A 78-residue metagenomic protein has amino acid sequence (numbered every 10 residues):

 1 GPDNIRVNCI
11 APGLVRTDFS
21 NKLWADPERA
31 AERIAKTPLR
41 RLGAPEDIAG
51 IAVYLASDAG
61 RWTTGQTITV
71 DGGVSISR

Functional and structural regions predicted by a protein language model:
G1-P2, V15, G43, A56: A short hydrophobic alpha-helix cap/turn motif
G1-R6, T63-G65: Short, small/polar-rich loop/turn modules that mediate ligand/substrate recognition or access, typified
A11-K22: Short, flexible catalytic-loop segment of classical short-chain dehydrogenase/reductase
D18, P27, E46-A49: Residues in well-ordered alpha-helical elements
L23-T37: A short C-terminal helix-loop "cap" of Rossmann-like NAD(P)-dependent dehydrogenase/epimerase domains
T37-I48, A59: A conserved structural motif in NAD(P)-dependent oxidoreductases
A52, A56-G60: Short, hydrophobic alpha-helical segments
V53, T64-R78: Short C-terminal tail/terminal secondary-structure segment of NAD(P)H-dependent dehydrogenase/reductase domains
